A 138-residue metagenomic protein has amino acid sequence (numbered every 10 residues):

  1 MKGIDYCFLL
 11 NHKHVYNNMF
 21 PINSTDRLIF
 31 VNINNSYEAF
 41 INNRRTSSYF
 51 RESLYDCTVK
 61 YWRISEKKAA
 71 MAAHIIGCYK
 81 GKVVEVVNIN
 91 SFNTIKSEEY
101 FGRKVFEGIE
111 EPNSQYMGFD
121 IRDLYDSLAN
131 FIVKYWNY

Functional and structural regions predicted by a protein language model:
M1-M71, Y79-G81, Q115-Y138: Compositionally biased, charged N-terminal/linker segments
A70-A73, V105: Acidic, aromatic-enriched beta-alpha/helix-loop junctions
I76: A conserved mid-domain beta-alpha-beta active-site/ligand-binding segment of alpha/beta enzyme cores
V84-T94: Short beta-strand-centered aromatic/proline hotspots
N88, E98-E99, F119-D120: Short conserved micro-motifs at the rims of enzyme active sites and ligand-binding pockets
T94-E110: Short, solvent-exposed secondary-structure boundary/capping segments
